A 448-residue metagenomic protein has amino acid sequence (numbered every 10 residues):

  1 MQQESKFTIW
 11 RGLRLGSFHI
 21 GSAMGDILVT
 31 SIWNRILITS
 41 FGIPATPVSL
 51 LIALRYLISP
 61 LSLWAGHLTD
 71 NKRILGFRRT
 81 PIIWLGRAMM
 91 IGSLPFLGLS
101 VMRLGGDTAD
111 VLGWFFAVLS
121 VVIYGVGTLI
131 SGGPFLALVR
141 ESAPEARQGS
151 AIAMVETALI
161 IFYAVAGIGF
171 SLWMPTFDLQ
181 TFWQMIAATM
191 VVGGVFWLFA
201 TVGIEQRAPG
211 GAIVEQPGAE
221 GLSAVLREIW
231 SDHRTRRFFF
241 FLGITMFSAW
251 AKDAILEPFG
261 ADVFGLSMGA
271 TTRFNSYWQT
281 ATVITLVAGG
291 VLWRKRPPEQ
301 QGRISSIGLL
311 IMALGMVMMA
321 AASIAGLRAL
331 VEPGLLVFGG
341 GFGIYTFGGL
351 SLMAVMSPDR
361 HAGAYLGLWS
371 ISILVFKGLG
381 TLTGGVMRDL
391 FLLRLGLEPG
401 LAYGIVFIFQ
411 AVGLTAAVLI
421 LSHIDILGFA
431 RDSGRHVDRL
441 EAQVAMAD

Functional and structural regions predicted by a protein language model:
M1-T8, A208-F239, H436-D448: Juxtamembrane intracellular "pre-TM" segments in multi-pass secondary transporters
E4-T39, V122, W230-K252: Pair of pore-lining "gating" transmembrane helices in MFS-fold secondary transporters
S31-P47, A254-T271: Short amphipathic helix-loop junctions that connect adjacent transmembrane helices in Major Facilitator Superfamily/SLC
I58-S62, G149-S171, S370-T381: Glycine-rich segments within core transmembrane alpha-helices of 12-TM secondary carriers
P60-G76, M174, T285-G302: Helix-to-loop junctions at the C-terminal end of transmembrane segments in multipass secondary transporters
R78-P81, V111-L112, L172-V191, Q300 (+1 more regions): A membrane-interface helix-boundary motif in multi-pass transporters
W84-D110, L310-G326: C-terminal ends and interior cores of transmembrane alpha-helices in multi-pass membrane transporters/permeases
G302-G348: C-terminal transmembrane helical hairpin of 12-TM major facilitator-type secondary transporters
